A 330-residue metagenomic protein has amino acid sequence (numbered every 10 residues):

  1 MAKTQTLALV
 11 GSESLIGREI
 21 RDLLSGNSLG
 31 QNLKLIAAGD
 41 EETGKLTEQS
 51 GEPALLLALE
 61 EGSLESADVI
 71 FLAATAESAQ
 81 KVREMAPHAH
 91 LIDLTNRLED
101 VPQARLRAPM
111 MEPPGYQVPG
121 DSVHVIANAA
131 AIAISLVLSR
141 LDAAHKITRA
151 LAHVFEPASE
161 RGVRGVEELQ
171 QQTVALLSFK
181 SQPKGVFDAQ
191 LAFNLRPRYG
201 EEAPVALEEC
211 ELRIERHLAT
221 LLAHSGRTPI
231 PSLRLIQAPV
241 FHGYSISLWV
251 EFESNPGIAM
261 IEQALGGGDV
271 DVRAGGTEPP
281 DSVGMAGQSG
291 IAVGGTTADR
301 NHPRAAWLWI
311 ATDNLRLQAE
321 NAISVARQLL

Functional and structural regions predicted by a protein language model:
M1-A189, G226-I230, G284-M285, I291-A292 (+4 more regions): N-terminal Rossmann-like NAD(P) cofactor-binding subdomain of oxidoreductases, focused on the glycine-rich
I70, A158-L330: Charged docking surfaces used in two-component/phosphorelay signaling
